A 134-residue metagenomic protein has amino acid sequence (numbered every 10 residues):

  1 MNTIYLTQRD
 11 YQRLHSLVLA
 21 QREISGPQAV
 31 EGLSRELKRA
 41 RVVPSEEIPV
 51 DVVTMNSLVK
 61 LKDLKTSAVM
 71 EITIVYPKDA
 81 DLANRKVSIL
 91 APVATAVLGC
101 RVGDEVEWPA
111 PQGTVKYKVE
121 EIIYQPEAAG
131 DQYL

Functional and structural regions predicted by a protein language model:
M1-V50: N-terminal intrinsically disordered, low-complexity, charge/repeat-rich segments that act as generic
R9, Q28, G32, T54 (+4 more regions): Charged, alpha-helix-enriched surfaces in structured cytosolic catalytic cores of large nucleotide-utilizing machines
R41, D81-P92: Short, structured beta-strand/loop micro-motifs enriched in basic residues and often containing a Trp
V52, K86, A96-G99: Residue-level "contact hotspot" at macromolecular interaction interfaces
V53-L64, V69-V75, V102-E105, P109-Y124: FKBP-type peptidyl-prolyl cis-trans isomerase
A91-T95, D104: Amphipathic, hydrophobic secondary-structure cores in small proteins
I123-L134: Short peripheral tails and domain-boundary helices/loops at the edges of structured domains
